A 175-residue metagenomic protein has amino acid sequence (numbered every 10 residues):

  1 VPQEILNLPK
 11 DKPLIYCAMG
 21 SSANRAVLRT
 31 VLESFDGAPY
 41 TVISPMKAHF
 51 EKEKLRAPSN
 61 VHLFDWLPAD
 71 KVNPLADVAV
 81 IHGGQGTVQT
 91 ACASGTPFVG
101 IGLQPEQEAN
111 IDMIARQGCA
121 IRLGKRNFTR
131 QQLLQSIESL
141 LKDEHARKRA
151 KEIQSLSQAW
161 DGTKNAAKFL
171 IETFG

Functional and structural regions predicted by a protein language model:
V1-V78: Donor-nucleotide binding loops and adjacent catalytic segments primarily of GT-B fold Leloir glycosyltransferases
P13-I15, C92-P97, R149: Short, surface-exposed connector motifs at secondary-structure boundaries
V31, V42, V72, V80 (+4 more regions): Hydrophobic, well-ordered secondary-structure elements that form the walls of internal hydrophobic environments
W66-M113: A donor-sugar binding/catalytic signature common to diverse glycosyltransferases and related nucleotide-sugar
P105-S136: Change "using UDP/GDP/dTDP sugars" to "using nucleotide sugars
R130-G175: C-terminal amphipathic helix plus adjacent low-complexity, charged tail appended to glycosyltransferase catalytic
